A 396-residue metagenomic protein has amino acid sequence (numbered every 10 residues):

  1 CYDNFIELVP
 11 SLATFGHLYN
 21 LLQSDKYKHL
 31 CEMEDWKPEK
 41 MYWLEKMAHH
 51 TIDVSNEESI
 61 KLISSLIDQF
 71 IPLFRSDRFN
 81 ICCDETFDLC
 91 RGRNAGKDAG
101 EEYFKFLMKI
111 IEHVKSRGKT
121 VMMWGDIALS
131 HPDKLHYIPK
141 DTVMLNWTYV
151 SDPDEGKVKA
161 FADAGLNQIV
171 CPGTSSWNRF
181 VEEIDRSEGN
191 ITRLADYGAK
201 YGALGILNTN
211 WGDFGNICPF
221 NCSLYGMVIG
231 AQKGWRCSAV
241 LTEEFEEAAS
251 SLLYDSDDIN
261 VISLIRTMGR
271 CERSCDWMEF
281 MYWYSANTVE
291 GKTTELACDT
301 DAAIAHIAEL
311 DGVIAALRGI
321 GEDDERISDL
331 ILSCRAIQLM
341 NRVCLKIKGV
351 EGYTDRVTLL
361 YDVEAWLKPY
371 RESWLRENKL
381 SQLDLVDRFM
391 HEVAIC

Functional and structural regions predicted by a protein language model:
C1-E7, L18-K61, F70-R75, N80-K105: Aromatic- and acidic-residue-enriched carbohydrate-binding clefts of CAZyme catalytic domains
F5, E57-P72, S76-R78, K97-C396: Substrate-binding groove of N-acetylhexosamine-processing glycoside hydrolases
L12-Y19, C82-T86, G125-I127, N210-G212: Short, solvent-exposed turn/loop segments enriched in Gly/Ser/Thr/Pro and often Arg
T14-L21, H29, T51, Y137 (+2 more regions): Residue-level preference for alpha-helix termini and adjacent loops
F15, L21-Y27, T174, S251-Y254: Secreted glycan hydrolases and related glycan-binding modules that recognize and/or cleave
